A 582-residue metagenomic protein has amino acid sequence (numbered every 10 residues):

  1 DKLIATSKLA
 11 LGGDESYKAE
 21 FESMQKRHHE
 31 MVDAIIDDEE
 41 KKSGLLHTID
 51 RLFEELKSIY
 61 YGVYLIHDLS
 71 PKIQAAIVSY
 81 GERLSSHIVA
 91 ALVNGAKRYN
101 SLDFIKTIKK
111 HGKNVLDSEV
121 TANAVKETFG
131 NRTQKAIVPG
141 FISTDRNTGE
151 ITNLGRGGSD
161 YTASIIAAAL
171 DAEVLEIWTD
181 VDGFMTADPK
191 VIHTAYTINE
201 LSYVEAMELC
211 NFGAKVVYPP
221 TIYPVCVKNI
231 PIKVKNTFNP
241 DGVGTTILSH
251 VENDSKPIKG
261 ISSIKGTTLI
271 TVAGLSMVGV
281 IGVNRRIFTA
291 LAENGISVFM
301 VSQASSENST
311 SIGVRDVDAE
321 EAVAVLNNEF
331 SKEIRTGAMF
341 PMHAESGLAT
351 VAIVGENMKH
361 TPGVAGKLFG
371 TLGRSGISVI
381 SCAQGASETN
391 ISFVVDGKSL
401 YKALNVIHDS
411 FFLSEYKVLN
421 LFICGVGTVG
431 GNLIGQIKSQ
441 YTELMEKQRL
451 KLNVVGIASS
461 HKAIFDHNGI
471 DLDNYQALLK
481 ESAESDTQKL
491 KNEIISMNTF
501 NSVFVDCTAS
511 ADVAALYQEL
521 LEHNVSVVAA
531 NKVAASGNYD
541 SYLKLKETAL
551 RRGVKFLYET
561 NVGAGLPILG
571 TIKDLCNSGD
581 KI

Functional and structural regions predicted by a protein language model:
D1-V217, I222: Nucleotide/pyrophosphate-binding catalytic subdomain
A163-S164, I222, F288, F369 (+3 more regions): Generic hydrophobic/aromatic pocket-lining and core-packing "Φ" positions
Y203-F238, L404, Q436: Phosphate/diphosphate-binding loops
D241-G435, Q440: A conserved regulatory-domain signal marking ACT and ACT-like small-molecule sensing domains and adjacent regulatory
N420-V426, G430-H523: N-terminal glycine-/serine-/threonine-rich beta1-alpha1-beta2 phosphate-ribose binding loop of Rossmann-like
S510-H523, K532-I572: Rossmann-fold NAD(P)-binding glycine/threonine-rich loop
T571-I582: Conserved anion/nucleotide-ligand pocket segment
